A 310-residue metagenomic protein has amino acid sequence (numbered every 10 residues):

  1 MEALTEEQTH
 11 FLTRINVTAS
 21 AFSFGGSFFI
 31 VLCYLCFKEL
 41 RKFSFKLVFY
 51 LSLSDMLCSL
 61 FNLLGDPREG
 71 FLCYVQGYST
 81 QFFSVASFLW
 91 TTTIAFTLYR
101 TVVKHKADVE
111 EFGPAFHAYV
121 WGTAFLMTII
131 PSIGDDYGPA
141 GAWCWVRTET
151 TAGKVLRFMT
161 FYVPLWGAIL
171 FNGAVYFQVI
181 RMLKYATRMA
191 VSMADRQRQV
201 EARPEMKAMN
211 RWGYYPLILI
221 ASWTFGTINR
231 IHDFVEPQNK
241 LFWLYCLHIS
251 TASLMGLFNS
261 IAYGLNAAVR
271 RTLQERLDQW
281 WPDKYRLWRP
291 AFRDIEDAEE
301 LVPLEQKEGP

Functional and structural regions predicted by a protein language model:
M1-N16, G70-S79, W143-F161, V200-K207 (+1 more regions): Juxtamembrane membrane-interface segments at transmembrane-helix boundaries in membrane proteins
T9-T13, L53-V109: Extracellular TM2-ECL1-early TM3 structural module of rhodopsin-like
H10-K38, L89, F96: First transmembrane helix
K104-I130: The cytoplasmic-loop to transmembrane-helix boundary for the fourth helix
I130-Y185: Extracellular-loop-to-transmembrane junctions of the mid-late helices
M182-G226: Intracellular effector-coupling site of seven-transmembrane GPCRs, centered on the ICL3-to-TM6 transition
A190-R203, K207, T272-P310: Non-transmembrane, juxtamembrane loop and terminal tail segments of multi-pass eukaryotic membrane proteins
N210-S222, G226-R230, K240-D297: Seventh transmembrane helix
